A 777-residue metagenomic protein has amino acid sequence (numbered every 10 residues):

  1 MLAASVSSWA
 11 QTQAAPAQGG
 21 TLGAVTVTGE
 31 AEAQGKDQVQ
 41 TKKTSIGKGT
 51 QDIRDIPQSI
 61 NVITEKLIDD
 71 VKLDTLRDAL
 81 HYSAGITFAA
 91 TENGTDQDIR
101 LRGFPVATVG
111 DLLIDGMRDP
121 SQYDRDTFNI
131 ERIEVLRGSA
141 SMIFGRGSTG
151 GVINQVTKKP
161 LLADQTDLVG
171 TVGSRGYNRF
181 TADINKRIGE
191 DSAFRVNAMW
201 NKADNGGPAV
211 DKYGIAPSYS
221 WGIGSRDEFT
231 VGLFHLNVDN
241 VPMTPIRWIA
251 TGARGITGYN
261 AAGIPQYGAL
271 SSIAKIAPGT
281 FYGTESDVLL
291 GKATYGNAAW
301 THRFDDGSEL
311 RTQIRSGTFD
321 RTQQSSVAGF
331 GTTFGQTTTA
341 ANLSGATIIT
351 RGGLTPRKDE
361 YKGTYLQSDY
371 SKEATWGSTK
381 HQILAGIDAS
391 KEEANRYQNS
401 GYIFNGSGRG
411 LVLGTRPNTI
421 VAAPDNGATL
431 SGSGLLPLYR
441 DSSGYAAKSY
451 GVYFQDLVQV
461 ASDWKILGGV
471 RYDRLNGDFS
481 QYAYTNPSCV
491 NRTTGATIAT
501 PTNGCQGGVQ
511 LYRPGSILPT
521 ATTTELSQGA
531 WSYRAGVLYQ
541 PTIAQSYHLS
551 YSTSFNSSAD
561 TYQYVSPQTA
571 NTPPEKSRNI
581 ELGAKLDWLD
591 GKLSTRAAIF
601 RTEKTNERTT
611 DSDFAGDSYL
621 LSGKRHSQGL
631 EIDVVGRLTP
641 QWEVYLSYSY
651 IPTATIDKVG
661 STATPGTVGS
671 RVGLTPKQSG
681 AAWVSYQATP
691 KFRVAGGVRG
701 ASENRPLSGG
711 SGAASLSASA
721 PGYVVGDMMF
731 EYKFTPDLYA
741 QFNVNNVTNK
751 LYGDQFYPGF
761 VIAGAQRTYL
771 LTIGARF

Functional and structural regions predicted by a protein language model:
G23-D164, L582, P758: Acidic, small-polar-rich N-terminal luminal/periplasmic segments of exported/outer-membrane proteins
N129-E131, M142-P217, I223-E228, T294 (+2 more regions): Outer-membrane beta-barrel translocator/receptor signature
N201-N205, S218-G222, R226-R303, T318-Y361 (+3 more regions): Acidic/polar loop-and-plug regions of large Gram-negative outer-membrane beta-barrel proteins
G222-G224, Y361, K380-Q382, D388-E392 (+4 more regions): Structural signature of Gram-negative outer-membrane beta-barrels, strongest in the C-terminal barrel of TonB-dependent
G296-T318, G353-Y484: Face-selective signature of the C-terminal outer-membrane beta-barrel domain
R303-D305, E309-R315, F319-V327, S546-S550 (+3 more regions): Membrane-embedded beta-barrel scaffold of Gram-negative outer-membrane proteins
R601-E603, L621-S711, T748-L751, T772: Gram-negative outer-membrane beta-barrel transporters
G700-G710, E731-F777: C-terminal beta-signal and adjacent terminal beta-strands/loops of Gram-negative outer-membrane beta-barrel proteins
